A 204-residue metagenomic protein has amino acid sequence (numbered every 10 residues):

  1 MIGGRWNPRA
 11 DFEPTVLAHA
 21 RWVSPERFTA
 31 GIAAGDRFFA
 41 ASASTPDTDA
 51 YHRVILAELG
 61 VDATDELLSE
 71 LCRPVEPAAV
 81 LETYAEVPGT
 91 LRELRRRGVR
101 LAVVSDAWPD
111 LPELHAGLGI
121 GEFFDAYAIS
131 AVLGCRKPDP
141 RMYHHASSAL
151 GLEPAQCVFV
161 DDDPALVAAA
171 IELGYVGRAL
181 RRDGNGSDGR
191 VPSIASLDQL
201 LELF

Functional and structural regions predicted by a protein language model:
M1-A85, R96: N-terminal helical cap/lid subdomain that shapes the substrate entry/recognition surface in HAD-like hydrolases
W22-E26, D62-E66, P88, R92-E93 (+2 more regions): Asp-based, Mg2+/Mn2+-dependent phosphohydrolase catalytic module
